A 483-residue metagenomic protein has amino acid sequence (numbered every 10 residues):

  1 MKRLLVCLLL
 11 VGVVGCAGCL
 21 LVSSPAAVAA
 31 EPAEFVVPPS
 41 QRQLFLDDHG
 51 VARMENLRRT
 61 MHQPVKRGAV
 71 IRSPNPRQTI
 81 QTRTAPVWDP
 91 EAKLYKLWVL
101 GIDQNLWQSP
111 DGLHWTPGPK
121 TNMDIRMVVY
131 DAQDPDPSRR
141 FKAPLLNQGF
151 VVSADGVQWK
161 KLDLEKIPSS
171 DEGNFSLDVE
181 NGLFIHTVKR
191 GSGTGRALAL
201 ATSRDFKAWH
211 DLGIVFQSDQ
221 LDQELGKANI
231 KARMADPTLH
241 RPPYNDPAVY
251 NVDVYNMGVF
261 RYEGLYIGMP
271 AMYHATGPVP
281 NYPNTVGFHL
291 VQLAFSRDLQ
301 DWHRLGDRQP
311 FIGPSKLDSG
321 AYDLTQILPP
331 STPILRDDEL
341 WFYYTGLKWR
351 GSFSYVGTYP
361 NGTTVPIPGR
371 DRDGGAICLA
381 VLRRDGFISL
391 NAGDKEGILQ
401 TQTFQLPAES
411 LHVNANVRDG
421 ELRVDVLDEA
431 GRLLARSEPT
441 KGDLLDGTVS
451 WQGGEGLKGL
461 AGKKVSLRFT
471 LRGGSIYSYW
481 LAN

Functional and structural regions predicted by a protein language model:
M1-L4: Positively charged n-region of N-terminal signal peptides that target proteins for export
V6-G12, R436, K441: N-terminal hydrophobic or amphipathic segments with adjacent small-residue motifs that include Sec signal peptides
C7-S23: Bacterial N-terminal signal peptides
V28-N483: Carbohydrate-active catalytic/glycan-binding domains of CAZyme proteins, especially the secreted or lumenal ectodomains
